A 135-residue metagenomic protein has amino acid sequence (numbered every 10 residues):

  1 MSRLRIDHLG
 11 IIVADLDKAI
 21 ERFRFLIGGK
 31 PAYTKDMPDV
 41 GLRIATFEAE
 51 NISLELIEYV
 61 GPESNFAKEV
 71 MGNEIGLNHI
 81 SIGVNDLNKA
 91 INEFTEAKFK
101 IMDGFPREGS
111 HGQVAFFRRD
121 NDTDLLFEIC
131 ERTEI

Functional and structural regions predicted by a protein language model:
M1-I11, P31, E134-I135: Charged/polar interaction segments and conserved charged motifs
S2, A45-E48, I91-I135: Vicinal oxygen chelate
R5-D7, L26-G41, V60-N78, A97-Q113: A cross-kingdom feature marking solvent-exposed beta-strand/loop segments within repeated, beta-rich binding/scaffold
I6-A14, A45-E48, A67-N88, A115-F117: Vicinal oxygen chelate
G10-A14, R22, E55-Y59, S81-N85 (+2 more regions): A structural feature that tracks compact, well-ordered secondary-structure segments with a strong bias toward
D17-K30, A90-K98: Amphipathic alpha-helical segments
